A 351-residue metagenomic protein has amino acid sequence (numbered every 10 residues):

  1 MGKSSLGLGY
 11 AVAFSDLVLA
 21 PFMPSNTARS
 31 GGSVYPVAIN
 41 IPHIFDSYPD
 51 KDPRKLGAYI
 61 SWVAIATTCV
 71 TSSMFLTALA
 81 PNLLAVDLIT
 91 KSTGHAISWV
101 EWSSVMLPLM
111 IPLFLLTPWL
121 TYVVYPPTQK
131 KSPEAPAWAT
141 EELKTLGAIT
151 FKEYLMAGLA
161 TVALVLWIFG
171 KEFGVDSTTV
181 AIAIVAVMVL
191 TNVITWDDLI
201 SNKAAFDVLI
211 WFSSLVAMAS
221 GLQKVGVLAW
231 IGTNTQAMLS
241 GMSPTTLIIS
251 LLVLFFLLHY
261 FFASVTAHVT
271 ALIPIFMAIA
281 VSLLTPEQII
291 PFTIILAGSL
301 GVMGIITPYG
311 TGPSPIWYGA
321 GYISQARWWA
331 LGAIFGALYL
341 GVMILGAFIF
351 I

Functional and structural regions predicted by a protein language model:
M1-Y48, N202, D207-V208, F212-L283: Membrane-embedded alpha-helical segments and adjacent helix-loop junctions characteristic of multi-pass solute
S4, L8, V12, L17 (+11 more regions): Transmembrane alpha-helical segments of multi-pass membrane transport proteins and ion-pumping complexes
S5-A20, D46-T71, I97-W102, P244-L258 (+1 more regions): Alpha-helical transmembrane segments of multi-pass membrane proteins
A11-F14, V34, A66, P108 (+8 more regions): Hydrophobic residues within alpha-helical transmembrane segments of multi-pass solute transporters/permease subunits
N26-S30, F45-G147, G298-I351: Juxtamembrane and boundary regions of transmembrane helices in multi-pass small-molecule transporters and channels
A78, V175-V185, T233-L247, I290-T307: Structural signature of hydrophobic alpha-helical transmembrane segments
K91-T93, E101-T233, I334-L340, I344-I351: Hydrophobic transmembrane alpha-helices of multi-pass small-molecule transporters
L190-I200, F255-F261, P315, S324: C-terminal ends of transmembrane helices
